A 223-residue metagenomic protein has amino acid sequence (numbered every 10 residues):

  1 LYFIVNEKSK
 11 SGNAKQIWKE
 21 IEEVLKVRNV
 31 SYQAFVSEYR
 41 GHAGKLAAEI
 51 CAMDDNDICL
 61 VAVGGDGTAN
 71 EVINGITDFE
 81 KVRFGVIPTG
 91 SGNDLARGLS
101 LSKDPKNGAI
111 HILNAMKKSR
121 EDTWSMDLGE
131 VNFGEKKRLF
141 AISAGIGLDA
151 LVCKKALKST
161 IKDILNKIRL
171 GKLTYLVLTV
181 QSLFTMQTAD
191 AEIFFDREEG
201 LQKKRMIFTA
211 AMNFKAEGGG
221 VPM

Functional and structural regions predicted by a protein language model:
L1-L60, N70, I110: ATP/NTP phosphate-donor binding region
E7, V63-G65, I87-T89: Glycine-rich beta-strand-to-loop/alpha-helix junction loops that act as flexible
K8-S9, S91, K215-A216: Short, glycine/serine-rich, charged loops/turns that create anion-binding and catalytic segments at active sites
A14, E71-I73, A96-G98, L151 (+1 more regions): Short glycine-/acidic-enriched loop or helix-start segments at secondary-structure transitions that form or flank
R28, D78-A211: Catalytic core of DAGKc-family lipid kinases
Y39, G64-G65, G145: Helix N-cap/beta->alpha junction signal
T68-E80: Short Gly/Thr/Asp-enriched flexible loops that form oxyanion-binding sites at enzyme active sites
M206-M223: Active-site beta-loop-alpha substructure in enzyme catalytic cores, prototypically the cysteine-centered nucleophile
